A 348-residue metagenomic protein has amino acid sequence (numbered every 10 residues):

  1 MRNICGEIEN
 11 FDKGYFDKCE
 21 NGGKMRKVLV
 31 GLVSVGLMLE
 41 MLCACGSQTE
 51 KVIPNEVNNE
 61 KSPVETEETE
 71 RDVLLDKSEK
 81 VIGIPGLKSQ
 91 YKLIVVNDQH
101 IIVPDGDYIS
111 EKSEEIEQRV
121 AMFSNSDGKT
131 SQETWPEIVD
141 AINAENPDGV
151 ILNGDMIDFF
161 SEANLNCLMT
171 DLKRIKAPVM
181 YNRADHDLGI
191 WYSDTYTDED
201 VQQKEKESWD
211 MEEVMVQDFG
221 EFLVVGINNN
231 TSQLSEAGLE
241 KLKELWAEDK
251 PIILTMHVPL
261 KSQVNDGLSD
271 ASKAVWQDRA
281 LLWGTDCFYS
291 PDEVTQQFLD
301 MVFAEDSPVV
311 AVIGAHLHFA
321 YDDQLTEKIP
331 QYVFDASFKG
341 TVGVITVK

Functional and structural regions predicted by a protein language model:
G23-V28: Positively charged n-region of N-terminal signal peptides that target proteins for export
M41-A44: C-terminal motif of bacterial Sec signal peptides marking the signal peptidase cleavage site
G46-Q48: Bacterial signal peptide processing site
N55-E162: N-terminal active-site segment of His-dependent metallophosphoesterases
R71-L87, E162-P251, W276-L282, D322-V347: Extended active-site neighborhood of metal-dependent phosphoesterases/phosphodiesterases
V95-N97, V150-D155, V179-D185, I227-N228 (+3 more regions): Active-site neighborhood of phospho(di)ester-bond hydrolases with catalytic His/Asp-centered motifs
T130, I138-D148, L223, S232-E327: His/acidic metal-ligating clusters that form di-metal
